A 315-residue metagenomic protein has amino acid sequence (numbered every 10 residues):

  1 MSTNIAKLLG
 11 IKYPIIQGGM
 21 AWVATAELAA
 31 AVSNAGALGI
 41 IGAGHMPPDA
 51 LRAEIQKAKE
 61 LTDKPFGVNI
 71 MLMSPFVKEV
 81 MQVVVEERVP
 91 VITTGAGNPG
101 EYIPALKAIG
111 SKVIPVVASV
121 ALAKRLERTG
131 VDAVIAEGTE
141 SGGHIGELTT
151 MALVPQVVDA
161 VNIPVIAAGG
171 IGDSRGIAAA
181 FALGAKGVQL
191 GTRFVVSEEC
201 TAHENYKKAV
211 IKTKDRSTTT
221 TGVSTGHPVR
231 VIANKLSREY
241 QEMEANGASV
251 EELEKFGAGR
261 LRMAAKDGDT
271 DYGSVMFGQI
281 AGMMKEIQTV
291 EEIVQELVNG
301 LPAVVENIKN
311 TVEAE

Functional and structural regions predicted by a protein language model:
M1-A160, P164, F277: Active-site entrance/lid segments in N-terminal catalytic domains of soluble metabolic enzymes
A21-W22, A37-P48, I135-E147, I171-Y206: Glycine-rich phosphate-binding active-site loops on the catalytic face of alpha/beta enzymes
A152-I166, G172-E315: Conserved active-site-proximal phosphate/metal-binding subdomains
